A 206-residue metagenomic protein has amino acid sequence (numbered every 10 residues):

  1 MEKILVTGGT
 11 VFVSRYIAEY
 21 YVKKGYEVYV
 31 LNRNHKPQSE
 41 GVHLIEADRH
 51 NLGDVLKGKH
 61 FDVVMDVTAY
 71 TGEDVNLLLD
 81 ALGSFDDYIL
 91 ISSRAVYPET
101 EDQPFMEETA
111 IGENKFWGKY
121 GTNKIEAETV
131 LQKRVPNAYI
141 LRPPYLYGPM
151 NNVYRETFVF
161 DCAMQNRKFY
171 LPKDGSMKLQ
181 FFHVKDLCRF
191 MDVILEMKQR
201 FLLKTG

Functional and structural regions predicted by a protein language model:
I4-K24: N-terminal Rossmann NAD(P)H-binding glycine-rich loop of SDR-like oxidoreductase domains
L31-H35, D48-R49: N-terminal Rossmann-fold cofactor-binding loop
G41-N51, T68-Y70: Rossmann-fold cofactor-recognition segment
L52-H60: Short amphipathic alpha-helix with an adjacent loop that forms part of the alpha/beta core around
K59-F105, I111, K115, T122-V130: NAD(P)-cofactor binding segment of oxidoreductase domains
E128-M150: Conserved beta-loop-beta element that borders a ligand/cofactor-binding pocket
P144-V153, K173-K185: Glycine-rich "substrate-gating" loop/helix at the edge of Rossmann-like oxidoreductase active sites
F160-Y170, M177-G206: Alpha-helical substrate-binding/gating segment
